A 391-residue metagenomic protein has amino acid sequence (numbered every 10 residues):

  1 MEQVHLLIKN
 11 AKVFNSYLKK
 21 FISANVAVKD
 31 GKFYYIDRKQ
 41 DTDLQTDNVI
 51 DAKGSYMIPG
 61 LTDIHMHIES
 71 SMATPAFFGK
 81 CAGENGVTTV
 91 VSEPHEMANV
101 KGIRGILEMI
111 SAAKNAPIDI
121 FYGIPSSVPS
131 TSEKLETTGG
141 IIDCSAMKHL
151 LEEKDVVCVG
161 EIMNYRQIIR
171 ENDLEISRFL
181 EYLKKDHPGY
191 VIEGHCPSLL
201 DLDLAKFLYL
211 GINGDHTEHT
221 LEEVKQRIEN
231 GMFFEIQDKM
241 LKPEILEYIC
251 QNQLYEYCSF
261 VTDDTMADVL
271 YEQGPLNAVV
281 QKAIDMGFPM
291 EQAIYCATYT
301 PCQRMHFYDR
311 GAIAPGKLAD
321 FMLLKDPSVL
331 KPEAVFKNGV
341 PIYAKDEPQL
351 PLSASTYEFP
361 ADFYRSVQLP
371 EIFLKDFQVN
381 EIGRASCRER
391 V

Functional and structural regions predicted by a protein language model:
M1-A24, V28-Y34, K39, G83-N85 (+2 more regions): Active-site microenvironment of metallo-dependent hydrolases
E2-N10, K19, D30, T42-S92: Replace "His-x-His-based motif
E2-V4, L44-D47, A52-K53, M57-P59 (+9 more regions): Short coil/turn connectors at secondary-structure junctions
A11, G31, G54, H65 (+8 more regions): Divalent metal-coordination and catalytic microenvironments
K39, P94-M97, P125-S127, N164 (+4 more regions): Short, ordered loop/turn segments at secondary-structure junctions
S55, L61-E69, V159, H195 (+2 more regions): Histidine-centered divalent metal-coordination motifs
G79-G189: Divalent-metal coordination cores built from histidine and acidic residues
G140-E161, Q167-I236, M240-F260, Y271-D285 (+1 more regions): Histidine/acidic residue-rich metal-binding segments in metalloenzymes
